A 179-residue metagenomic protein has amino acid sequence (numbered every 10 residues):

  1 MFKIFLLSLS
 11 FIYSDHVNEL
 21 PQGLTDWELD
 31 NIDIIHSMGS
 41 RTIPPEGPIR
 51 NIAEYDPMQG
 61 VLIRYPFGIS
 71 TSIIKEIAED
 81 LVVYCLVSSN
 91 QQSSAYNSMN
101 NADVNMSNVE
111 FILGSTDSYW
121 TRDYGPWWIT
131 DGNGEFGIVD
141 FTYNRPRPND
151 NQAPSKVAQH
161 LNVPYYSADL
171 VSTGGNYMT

Functional and structural regions predicted by a protein language model:
F2-Y13: Sec-dependent N-terminal signal peptides
D15-T179: The feature marks the mature, well-folded catalytic cores of soluble enzymes
